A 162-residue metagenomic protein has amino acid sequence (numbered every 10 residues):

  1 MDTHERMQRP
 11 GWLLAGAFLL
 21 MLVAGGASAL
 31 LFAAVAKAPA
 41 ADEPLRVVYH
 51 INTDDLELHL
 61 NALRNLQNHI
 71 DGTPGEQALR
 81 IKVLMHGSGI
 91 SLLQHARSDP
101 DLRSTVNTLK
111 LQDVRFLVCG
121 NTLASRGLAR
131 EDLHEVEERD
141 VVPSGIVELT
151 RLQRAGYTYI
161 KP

Functional and structural regions predicted by a protein language model:
M1-Q8: N-terminal secretory signal peptides that target proteins for export/translocation
M7, L19-M21: Short intrinsically disordered, low-complexity segments
P10-A17, L30-P162: Secreted/extracellular ectodomain signature
M21-L30: Hydrophobic alpha-helical membrane-insertion segments, chiefly the h-region of N-terminal signal peptides
